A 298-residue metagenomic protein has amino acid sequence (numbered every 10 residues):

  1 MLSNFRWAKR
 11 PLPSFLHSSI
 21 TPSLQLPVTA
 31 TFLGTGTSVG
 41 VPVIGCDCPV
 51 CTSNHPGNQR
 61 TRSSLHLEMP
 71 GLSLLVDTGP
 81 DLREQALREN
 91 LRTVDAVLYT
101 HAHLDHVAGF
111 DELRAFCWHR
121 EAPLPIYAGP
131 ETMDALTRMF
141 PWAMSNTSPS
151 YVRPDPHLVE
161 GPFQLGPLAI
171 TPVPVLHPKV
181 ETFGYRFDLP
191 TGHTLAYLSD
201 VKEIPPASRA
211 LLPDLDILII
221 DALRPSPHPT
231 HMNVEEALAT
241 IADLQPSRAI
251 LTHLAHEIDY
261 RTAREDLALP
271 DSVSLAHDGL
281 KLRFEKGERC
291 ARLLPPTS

Functional and structural regions predicted by a protein language model:
M1-L26: Intrinsic disorder/low-complexity segments
N4, F15-H17, L82, L98 (+2 more regions): Generic signature of intrinsically disordered, low-complexity, basic-rich segments and short cationic peptides
R6, S19-P22, E68, H157 (+1 more regions): Intrinsic disorder/low-complexity detector
S18-S19, I241, I250, P295: A detector of low-complexity, intrinsically disordered, Ser/Thr/Gly/Pro/Ala-rich segments
L24-L198, K202, R264-T297: Binuclear metal-dependent hydrolase catalytic cores
K202-K286: Cap/insert and terminal regions of metallo-dependent hydrolase folds
